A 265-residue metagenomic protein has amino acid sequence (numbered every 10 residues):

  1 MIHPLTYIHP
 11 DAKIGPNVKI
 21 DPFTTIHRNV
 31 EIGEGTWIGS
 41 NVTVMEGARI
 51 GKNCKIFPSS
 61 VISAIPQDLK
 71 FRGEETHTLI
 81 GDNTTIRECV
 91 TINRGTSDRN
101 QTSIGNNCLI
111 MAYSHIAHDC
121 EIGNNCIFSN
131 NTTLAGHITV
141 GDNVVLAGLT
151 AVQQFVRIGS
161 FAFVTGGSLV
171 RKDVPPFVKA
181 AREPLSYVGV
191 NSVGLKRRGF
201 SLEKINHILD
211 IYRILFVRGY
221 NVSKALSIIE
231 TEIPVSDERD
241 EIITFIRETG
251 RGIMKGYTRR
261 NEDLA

Functional and structural regions predicted by a protein language model:
M1-L5, P10-D11, P16-N17, N53 (+6 more regions): Terminal amphipathic alpha-helical/low-complexity segments used for targeting or macromolecular assembly
I2-S186: Structural signal for interior beta-strand "rungs" in well-ordered beta-sheet cores of soluble enzyme domains
